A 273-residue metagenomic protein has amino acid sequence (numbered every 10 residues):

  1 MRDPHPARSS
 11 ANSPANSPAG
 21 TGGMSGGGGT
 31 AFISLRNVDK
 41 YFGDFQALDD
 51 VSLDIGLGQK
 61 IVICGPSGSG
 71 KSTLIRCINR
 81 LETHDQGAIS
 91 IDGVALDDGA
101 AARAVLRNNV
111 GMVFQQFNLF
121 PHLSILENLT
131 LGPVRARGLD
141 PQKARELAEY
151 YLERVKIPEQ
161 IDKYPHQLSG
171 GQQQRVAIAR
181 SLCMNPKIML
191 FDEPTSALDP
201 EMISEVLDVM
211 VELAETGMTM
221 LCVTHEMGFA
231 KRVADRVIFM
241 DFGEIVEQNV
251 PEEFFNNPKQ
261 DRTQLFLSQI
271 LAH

Functional and structural regions predicted by a protein language model:
M1-D39, H273: ABC-family P-loop ATPase nucleotide-binding domain
R2-P4, R8, Q248, E252-H273: C-terminal boundary and immediately downstream tail of ABC-type ATPase nucleotide-binding domains
G28-E253: ABC family nucleotide-binding domain
